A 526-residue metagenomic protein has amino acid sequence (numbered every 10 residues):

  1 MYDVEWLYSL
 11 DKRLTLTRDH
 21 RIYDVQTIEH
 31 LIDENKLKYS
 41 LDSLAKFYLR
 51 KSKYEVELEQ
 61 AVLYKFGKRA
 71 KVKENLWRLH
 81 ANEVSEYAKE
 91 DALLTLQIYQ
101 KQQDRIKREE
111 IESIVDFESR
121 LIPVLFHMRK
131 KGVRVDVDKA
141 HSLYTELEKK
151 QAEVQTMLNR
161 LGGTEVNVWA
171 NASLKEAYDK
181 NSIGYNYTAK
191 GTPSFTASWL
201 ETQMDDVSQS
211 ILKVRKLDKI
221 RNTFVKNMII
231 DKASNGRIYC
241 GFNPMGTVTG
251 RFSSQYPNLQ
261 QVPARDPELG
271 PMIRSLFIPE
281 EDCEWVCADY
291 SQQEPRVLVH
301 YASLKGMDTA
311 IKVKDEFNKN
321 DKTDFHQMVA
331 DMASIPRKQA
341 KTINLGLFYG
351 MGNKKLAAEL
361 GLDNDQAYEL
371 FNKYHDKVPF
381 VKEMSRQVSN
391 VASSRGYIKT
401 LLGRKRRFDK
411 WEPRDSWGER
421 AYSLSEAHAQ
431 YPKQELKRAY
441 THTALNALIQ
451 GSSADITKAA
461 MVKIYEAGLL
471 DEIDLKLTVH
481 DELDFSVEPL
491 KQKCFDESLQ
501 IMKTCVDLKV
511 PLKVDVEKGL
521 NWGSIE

Functional and structural regions predicted by a protein language model:
Y2-R13, H30-I32, L174-S182, S291-G306 (+1 more regions): Short active-site loop/helix that positions an aromatic residue
L14-E34, L41-K46, K322-H326: Conserved beta-strand -> loop -> alpha-helix junction used to position metal-binding or nucleic-acid-contacting
H20, K36-Y39, F47-L49, Y54-M272 (+9 more regions): Conserved "right-hand" nucleotidyltransferase catalytic core of DNA-directed polymerases
K130, I183-N186, N235, Y239-C240 (+5 more regions): Conserved catalytic core of nucleic-acid polymerases
L276-L298, T309-L345: Conserved catalytic alpha/beta cores of large enzymes that bind or transform nucleotide phosphates and polynucleotides
K377-V378, Q500-K509: A common structural junction motif
L490-E497: Short, conserved charged micro-motifs
D507-K518: Conserved short beta-strand edge segments in small beta-sheet-based binding/regulatory domains
